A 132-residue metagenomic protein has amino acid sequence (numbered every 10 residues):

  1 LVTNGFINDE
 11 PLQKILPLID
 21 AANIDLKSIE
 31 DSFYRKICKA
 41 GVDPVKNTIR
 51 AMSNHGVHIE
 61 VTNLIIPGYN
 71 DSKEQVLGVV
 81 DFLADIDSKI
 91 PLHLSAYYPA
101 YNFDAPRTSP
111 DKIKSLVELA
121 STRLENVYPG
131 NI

Functional and structural regions predicted by a protein language model:
L1-P106: Conserved AdoMet/S-adenosylmethionine-binding subsite of the radical SAM
P106-I132: A C-terminal junction/extension of Radical SAM enzymes
